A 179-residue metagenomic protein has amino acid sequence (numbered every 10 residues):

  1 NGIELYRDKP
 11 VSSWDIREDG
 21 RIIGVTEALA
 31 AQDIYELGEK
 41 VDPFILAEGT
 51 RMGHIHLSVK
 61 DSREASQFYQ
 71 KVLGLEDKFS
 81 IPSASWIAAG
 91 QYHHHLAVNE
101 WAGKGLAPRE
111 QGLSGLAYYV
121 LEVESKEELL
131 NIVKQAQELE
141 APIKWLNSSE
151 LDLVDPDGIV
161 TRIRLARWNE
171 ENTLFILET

Functional and structural regions predicted by a protein language model:
N1-F79, G90-N147, V154-T179: Glyoxalase I/VOC metalloenzyme domain signal
A84-I87: Beta-rich nucleic-acid/ligand-interaction surfaces
